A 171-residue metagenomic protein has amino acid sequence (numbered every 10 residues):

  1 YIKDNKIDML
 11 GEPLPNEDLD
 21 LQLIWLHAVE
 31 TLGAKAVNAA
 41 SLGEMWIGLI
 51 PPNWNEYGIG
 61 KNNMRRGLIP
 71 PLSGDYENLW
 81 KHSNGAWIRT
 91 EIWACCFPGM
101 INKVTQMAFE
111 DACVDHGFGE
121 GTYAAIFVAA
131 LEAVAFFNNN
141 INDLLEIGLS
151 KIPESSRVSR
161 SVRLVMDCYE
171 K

Functional and structural regions predicted by a protein language model:
Y1-K171: Structured, active/binding-site neighborhoods that engage oxygen-rich ligands
